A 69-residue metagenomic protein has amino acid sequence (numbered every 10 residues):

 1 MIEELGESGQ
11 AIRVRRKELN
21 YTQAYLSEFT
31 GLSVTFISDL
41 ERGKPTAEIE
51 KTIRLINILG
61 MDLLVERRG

Functional and structural regions predicted by a protein language model:
M1-E7: A detector for short, charged/polar N-terminal pre-domain segments
I2, R13, E41-R42: A generic secondary-structure micro-motif detector that highlights 1-2 residue hydrophobic/ambivalent hotspots embedded
E3, L64-G69: Short hydrophobic/aromatic patches at helix-to-coil boundaries
Q10-Y25, F29: Short basic helix-loop element that most often maps to the first helix and adjoining turn of HTH DNA-binding modules
G31-P45: Recognition helix of helix-turn-helix/homeodomain-like DNA-binding domains that insert into the DNA major groove
E50-V65: DNA major-groove recognition helix of helix-turn-helix/homeodomain DNA-binding modules
